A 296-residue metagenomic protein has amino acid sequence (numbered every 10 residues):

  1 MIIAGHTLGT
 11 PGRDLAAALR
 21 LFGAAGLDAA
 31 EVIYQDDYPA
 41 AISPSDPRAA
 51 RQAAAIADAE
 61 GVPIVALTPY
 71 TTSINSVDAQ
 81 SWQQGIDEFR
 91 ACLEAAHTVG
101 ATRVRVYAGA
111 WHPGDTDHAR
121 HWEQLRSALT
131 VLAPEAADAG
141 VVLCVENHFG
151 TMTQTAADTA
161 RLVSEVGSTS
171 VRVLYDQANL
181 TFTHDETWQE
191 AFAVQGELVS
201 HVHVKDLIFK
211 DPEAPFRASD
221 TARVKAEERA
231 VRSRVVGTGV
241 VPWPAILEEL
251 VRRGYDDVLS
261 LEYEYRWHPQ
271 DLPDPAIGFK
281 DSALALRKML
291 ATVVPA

Functional and structural regions predicted by a protein language model:
H6-T10, I33-D37, P69-T72, G109-W111 (+4 more regions): Active-site beta-loop-alpha junctions enriched in small/polar residues
P11-F22, Q83-E94, H184-F192, W243: Short, acidic/polar
A16-A17, A55-P63, N75-Y175: Active-site acidic/histidine proton-transfer and metal-coordination neighborhood in alpha/beta enzyme cores
A18-Q35, G100: Catalytic domains of carbohydrate-active enzymes, especially glycoside hydrolases
F22, A30, A57, A96 (+5 more regions): Conserved, mostly hydrophobic/aromatic
A29-A30, L67, R120, S127-V240 (+1 more regions): Acidic/histidine-rich catalytic cores of soluble enzymes
V32-A54, G109-H112: Glycine-rich, proline-tolerant flexible connector loops at the mouths of alpha/beta enzymes
L272-P295: C-terminal helical cap(s) of enzyme catalytic domains, especially alpha/beta-barrels
